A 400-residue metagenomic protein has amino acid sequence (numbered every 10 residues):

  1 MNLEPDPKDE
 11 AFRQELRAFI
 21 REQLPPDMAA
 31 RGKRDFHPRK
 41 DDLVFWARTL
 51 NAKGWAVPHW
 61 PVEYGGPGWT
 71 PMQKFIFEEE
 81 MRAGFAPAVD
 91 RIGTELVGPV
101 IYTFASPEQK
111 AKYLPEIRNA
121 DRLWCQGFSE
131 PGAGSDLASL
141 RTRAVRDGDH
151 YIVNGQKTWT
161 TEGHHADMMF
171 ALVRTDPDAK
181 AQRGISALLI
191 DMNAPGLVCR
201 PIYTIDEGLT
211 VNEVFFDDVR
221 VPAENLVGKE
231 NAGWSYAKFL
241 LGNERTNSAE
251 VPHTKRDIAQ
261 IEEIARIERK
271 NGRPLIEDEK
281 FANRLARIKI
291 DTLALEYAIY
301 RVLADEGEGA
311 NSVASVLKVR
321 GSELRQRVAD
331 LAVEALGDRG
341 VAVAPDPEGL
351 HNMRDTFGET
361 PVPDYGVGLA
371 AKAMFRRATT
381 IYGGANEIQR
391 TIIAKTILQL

Functional and structural regions predicted by a protein language model:
M1-R91, K112, E116-N119, P274 (+3 more regions): Amphipathic, small/basic residue-rich leader segments at the start of a protein or domain
P5-P7, L197-L295, T379, K395: Glycine-rich beta->alpha junctions and the first turn(s) of the following alpha-helix
L24, M72, I76-F77, L96 (+3 more regions): Glycine-rich phosphate/cofactor-binding loops in nucleotide/flavin-utilizing enzymes
M28-H37, K270-R273, L293-E359: C-terminal helix-coil-helix/basic helical segment that borders enzyme active sites and/or dimer interfaces and provides
V44-A47, N51-D121, E162-M168, T292 (+4 more regions): Internal helix-loop-helix
A120-F128, L172: A short, Trp-centered hydrophobic/proline-enriched beta-strand micro-motif
T142-V145: A structural signal for short hydrophobic beta-strand segments in well-ordered beta-sheet cores
D149-H150, N154-R200: A short core secondary-structure module
